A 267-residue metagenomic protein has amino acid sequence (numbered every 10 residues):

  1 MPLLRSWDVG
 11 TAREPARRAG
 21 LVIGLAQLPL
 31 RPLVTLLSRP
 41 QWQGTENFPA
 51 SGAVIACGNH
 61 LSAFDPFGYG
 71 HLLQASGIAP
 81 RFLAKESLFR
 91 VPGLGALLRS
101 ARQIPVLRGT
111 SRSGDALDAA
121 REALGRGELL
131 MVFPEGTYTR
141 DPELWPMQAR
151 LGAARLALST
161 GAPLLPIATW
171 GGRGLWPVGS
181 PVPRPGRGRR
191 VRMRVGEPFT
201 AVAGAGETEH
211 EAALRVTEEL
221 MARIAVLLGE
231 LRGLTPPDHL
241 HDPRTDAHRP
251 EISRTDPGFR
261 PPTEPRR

Functional and structural regions predicted by a protein language model:
M1-G52, E122-G125, G174, G186 (+3 more regions): Membrane-interfacial terminal anchoring regions of lipid-handling membrane enzymes
S38, S87, T110-G114, P146-M147: A conditional alpha-helix N-cap/helix-loop micro-motif detector
A50-T110: Catalytic core of membrane glycerolipid acyltransferases/transacylases, capturing the structured, soluble-facing
L72, L97, E122, R155-S159: Hydrophobic/aromatic ligand-binding patch that stacks against planar heteroaromatic rings of cofactors or nucleotides
A123-A153: Catalytic-site beta-strand/loop segments enriched in glycine and acidic/polar residues
E143-E211, H241-P243: A cross-family acyltransferase "interaction/gating" segment
